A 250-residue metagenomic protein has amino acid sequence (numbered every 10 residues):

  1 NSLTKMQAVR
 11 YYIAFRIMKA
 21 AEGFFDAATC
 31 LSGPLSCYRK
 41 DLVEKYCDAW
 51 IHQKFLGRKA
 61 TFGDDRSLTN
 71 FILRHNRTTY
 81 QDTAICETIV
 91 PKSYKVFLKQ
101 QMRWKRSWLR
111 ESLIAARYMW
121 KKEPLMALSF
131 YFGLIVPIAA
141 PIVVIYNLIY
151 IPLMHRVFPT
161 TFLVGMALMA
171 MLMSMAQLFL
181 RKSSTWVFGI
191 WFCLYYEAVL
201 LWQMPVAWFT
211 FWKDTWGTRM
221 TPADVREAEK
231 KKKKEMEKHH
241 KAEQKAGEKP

Functional and structural regions predicted by a protein language model:
N1-M119, K241, K245-P250: Non-transmembrane catalytic domains and loops of membrane-associated enzymes and transporters that build or traffic
A14-M18, K40-E44, Q81-I89, S129-V143 (+2 more regions): A broadly tuned preference for mixed-charge, low-complexity surface segments
F25-D26, H52-T61, A84-K92, P141-R156 (+2 more regions): Short flexible/disordered coil segments
P34-Y38, L128-L134, L148, E235-E243: A general structural signal for short secondary-structure boundary/capping elements
D48-A49, L56-G57, T210-K213, G217-P250: Glycosyltransferases that elongate glycans
F55-G57, K122-F132: Membrane-water interface at loop-to-transmembrane-helix junctions
I114-M126, I142-I145: Membrane-helix boundary elements
F130-T215: Membrane-embedded multi-pass helical conduit in multi-pass membrane proteins, especially envelope-biosynthetic
